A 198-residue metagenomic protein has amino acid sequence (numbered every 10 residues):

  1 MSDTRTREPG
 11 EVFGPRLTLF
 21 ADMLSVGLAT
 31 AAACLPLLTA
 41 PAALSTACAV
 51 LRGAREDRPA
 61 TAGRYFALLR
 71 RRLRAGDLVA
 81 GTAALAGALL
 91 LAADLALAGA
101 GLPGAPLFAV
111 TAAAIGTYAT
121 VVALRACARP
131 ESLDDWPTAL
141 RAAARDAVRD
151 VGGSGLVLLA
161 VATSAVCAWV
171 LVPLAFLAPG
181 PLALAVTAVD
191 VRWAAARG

Functional and structural regions predicted by a protein language model:
M1-T138, A142-G198: Hydrophobic alpha-helical membrane segments
